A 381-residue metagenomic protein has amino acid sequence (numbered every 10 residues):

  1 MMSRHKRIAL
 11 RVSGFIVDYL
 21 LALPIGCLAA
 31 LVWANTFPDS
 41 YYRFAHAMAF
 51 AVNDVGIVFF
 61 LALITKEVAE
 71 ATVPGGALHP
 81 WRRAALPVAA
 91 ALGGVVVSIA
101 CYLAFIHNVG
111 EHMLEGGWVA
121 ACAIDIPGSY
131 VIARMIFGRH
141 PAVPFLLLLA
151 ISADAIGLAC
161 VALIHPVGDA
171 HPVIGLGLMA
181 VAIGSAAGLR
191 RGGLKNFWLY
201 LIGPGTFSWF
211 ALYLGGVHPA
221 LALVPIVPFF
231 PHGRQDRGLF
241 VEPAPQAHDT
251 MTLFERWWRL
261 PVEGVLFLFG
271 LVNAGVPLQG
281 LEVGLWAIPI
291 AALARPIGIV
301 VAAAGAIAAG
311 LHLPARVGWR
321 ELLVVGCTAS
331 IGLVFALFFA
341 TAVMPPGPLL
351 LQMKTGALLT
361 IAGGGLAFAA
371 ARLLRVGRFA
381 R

Functional and structural regions predicted by a protein language model:
M2-Y19, L28, V32-A45, V181 (+7 more regions): Predominantly late transmembrane helices and immediately cytosolic-facing juxtamembrane segments
V32-F44, L63-P80, V96-V119: Transmembrane alpha-helix boundary signature
P38-A47, H107-L114, A159, P277-L285 (+1 more regions): Membrane-interface helix termini and inter-helical loops of multi-pass transporters
A47-L61, E111-P127, G168-V181, H218-V224 (+1 more regions): Structural signature of hydrophobic alpha-helical transmembrane segments
A71-A100, A170-A182, L278-I299, W319-G326 (+1 more regions): Entry/N-cap segments of selected transmembrane alpha helices and their immediately preceding amphipathic helices
P74-W81, V109-H112, A133-V143, S152 (+6 more regions): Juxtamembrane helix-boundary/capping and inter-helix hinge elements in multi-pass membrane proteins
V97-S98, A121-F145, A153-A159, Q235 (+3 more regions): Short helical (or helix-break) motifs at transmembrane helix termini and adjacent helical loops in multi-pass membrane
I99-C101, D154, C160-I164, Y213-H218 (+2 more regions): Hydrophobic alpha-helical transmembrane segments in multi-pass integral membrane proteins
